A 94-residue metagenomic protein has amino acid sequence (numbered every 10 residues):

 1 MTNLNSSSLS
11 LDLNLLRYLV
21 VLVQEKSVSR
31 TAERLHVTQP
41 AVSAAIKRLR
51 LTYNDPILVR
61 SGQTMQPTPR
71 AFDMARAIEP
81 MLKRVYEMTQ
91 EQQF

Functional and structural regions predicted by a protein language model:
M1-S7: Short, Lys/Arg-enriched N-terminal segment that forms or immediately precedes the first helix of a structured domain
D12-L15, Q39, A71, I78 (+1 more regions): The N-cap/first-turn positions of alpha helices within or immediately adjacent to helix-turn-helix DNA-binding domains
L15-L22, M74: Short alpha-helical "packing" element that flanks the helix-turn-helix/winged-helix DNA-binding module
V20-H36: Short helix-boundary/capping micro-motifs
S27-V28, I46, R60: Helix-turn-helix DNA-binding elements, focusing on the entry/boundary residues of the two helices that contact DNA
R50-P67: A short LG(V/I)-centered, amphipathic sequence patch enriched for acidic residue(s) preceding the LG motif
T52-Y53, M74-F94: Alpha-helical linker/hinge and terminal dimerization helices associated with HTH transcriptional regulators
